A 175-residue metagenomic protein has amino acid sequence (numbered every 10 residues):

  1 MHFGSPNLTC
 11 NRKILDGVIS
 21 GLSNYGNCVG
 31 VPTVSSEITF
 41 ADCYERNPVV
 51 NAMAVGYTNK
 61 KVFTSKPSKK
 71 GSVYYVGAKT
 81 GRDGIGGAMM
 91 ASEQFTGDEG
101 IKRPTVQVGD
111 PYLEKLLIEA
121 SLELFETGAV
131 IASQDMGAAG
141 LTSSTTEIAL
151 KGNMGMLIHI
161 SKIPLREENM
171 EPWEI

Functional and structural regions predicted by a protein language model:
M1-I175: Glycine/proline-enriched, intrinsically flexible loops and inter-domain linkers
